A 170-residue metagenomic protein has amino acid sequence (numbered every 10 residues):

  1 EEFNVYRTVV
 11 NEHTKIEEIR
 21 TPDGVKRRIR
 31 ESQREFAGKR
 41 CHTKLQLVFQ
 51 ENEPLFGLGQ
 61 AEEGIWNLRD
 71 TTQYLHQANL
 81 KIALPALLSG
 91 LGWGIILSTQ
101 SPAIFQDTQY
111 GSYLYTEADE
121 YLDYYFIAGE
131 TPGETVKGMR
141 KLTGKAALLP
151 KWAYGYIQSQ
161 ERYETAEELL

Functional and structural regions predicted by a protein language model:
E1-K151, S159-R162: Catalytic and substrate-binding clefts that recognize carbohydrates or anionic sugar/phosphate headgroups
Y156: Conserved, well-structured core segments
E164-L170: Short, acidic/polar
